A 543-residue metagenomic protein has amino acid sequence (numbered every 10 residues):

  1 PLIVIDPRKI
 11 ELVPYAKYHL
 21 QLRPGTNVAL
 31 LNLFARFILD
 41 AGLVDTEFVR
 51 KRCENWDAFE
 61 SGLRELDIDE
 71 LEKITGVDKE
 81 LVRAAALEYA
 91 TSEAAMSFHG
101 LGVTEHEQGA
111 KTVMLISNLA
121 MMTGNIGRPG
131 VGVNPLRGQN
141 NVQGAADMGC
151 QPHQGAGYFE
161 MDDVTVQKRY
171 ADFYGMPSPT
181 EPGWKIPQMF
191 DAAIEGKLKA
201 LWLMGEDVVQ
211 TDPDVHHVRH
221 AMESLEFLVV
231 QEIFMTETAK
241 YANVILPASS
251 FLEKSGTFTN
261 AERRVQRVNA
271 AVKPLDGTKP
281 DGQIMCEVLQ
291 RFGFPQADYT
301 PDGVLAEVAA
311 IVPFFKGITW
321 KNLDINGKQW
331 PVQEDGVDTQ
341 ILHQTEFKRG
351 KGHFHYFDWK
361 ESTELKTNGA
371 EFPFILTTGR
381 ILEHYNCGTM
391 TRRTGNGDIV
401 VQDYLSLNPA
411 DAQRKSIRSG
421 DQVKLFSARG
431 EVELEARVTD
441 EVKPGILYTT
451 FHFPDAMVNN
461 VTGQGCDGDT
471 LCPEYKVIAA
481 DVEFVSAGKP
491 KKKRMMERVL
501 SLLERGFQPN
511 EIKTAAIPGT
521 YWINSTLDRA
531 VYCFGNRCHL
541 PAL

Functional and structural regions predicted by a protein language model:
P1-N141, M148, V164-D338, L376 (+1 more regions): Cofactor-pocket helix-loop regions in the catalytic cores of large enzyme subunits
K17, G336-N368: Interdomain regulatory linker/hinge segments that flank or connect interaction modules in polarity/junction/synaptic
V82-A84, K185-M189, H355-T363, Q464-G468: Glycine-rich, charged/polar anion/phosphate-binding loops that engage phosphate groups from diverse ligands
G100-G102, L136-G138, F357-W359, T377-I381 (+2 more regions): Structured loops at beta-to-helix junctions and adjacent beta-edge loops in soluble globular domains
T104-E105, E383-H384, K489: Short, acidic Gly/Pro/Ser/Thr-rich loop/turn segments
Q143-A146, C150, E160, G463: Extracellular/periplasmic loop regions
P274-W330, T394-L405, A410-L543: Long, contiguous, secondary-structure-rich segments that constitute the structural scaffold of globular domains
F374-Y404: Glycine-rich loop/turn
